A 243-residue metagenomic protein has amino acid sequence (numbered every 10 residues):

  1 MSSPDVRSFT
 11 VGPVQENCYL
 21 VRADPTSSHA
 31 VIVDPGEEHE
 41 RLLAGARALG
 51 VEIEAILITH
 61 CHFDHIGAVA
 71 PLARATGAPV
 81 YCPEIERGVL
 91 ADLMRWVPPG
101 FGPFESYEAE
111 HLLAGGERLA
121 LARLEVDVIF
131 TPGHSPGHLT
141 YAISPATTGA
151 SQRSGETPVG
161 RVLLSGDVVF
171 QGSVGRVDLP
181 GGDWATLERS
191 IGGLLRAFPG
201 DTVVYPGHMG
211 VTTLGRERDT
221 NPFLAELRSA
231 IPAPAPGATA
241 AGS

Functional and structural regions predicted by a protein language model:
S2-L49, Y141-T147, Q152-T157, R161-L164: Conserved beta-strand hairpin/beta-sheet module of binuclear metal-dependent hydrolase folds, prominently
F9-T10, P103, E108-E110, F130-H134: Short Gly/Pro-enriched turn/cap motifs at secondary-structure boundaries
Y19, H111, G116-E117, L139-Y141 (+1 more regions): Residue-level detector of beta-strand structural context in well-folded domains
S27, R95-F101, E125-F130, S135-A235 (+1 more regions): Metallo-beta-lactamase
A30-V33, A55-L57, V128-F130: Short catalytic-loop micro-motif centered on adjacent basic/acidic residues
V31, L57, V80, V162-L164 (+1 more regions): Residue-level marker for buried hydrophobic side chains located in beta-strands that build the well-ordered beta-sheet
E37-L124, S144-R153, D219-L227: Active-site HxH/HxHxD metal-binding segment of metal-dependent hydrolases
